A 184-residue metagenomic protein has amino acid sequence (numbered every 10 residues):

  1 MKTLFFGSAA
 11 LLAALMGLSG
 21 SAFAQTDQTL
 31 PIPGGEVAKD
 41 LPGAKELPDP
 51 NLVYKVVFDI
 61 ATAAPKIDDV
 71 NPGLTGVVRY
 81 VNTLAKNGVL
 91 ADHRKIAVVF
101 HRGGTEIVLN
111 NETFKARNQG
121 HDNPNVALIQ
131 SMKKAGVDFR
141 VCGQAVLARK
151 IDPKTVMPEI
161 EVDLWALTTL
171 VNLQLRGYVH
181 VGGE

Functional and structural regions predicted by a protein language model:
M1-A10: Bacterial N-terminal signal peptides that target proteins for export
A10-L12, A22: Cleavable N-terminal signal peptides
L18-A24: Sec/Tat signal peptide C-region and signal peptidase I cleavage site
T26-A38, L109-N111, K115-E184: A cross-taxonomic marker for long C-terminal extensions/tails that follow the last structured domain
P50-I67, L109-F114: Acidic/histidine-rich, surface-exposed loop or edge segments in extracytoplasmic proteins
A64-T75, Q119-N123: Soluble non-cytosolic domains of exported or imported proteins
V70-V89: Histidine-anchored nucleotide/phosphate-binding helix
L90-V108: Acidic helix-start/capping segments at beta-turn-to-alpha-helix junctions
